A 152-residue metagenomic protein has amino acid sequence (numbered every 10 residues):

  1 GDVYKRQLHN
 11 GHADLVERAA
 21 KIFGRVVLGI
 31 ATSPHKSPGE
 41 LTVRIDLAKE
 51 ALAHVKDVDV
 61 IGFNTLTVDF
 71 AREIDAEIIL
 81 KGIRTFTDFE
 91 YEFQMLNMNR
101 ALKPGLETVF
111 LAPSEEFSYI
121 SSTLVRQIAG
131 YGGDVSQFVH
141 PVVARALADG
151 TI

Functional and structural regions predicted by a protein language model:
V3-Y4: Short, small-residue-biased leader/transition segments that mark boundaries at the very start of proteins
Q7, D14, T32, T85 (+1 more regions): Short, flexible micro-motifs
L8, P34-S37, D88, F117-S118: Alpha-helix N-cap/loop-to-helix initiation residues
L8-G11, G62-F63, Y91: Short secondary-structure boundary/capping elements
H9, A48, G132: Residue-level signal for inorganic ion chemistry
G11-D14, A101: Intrinsic disorder/low-complexity detector
A13-F70: Short, surface-exposed acidic-centric catalytic microdomains
I45, N64-I152: Classical nucleotidyltransferase
